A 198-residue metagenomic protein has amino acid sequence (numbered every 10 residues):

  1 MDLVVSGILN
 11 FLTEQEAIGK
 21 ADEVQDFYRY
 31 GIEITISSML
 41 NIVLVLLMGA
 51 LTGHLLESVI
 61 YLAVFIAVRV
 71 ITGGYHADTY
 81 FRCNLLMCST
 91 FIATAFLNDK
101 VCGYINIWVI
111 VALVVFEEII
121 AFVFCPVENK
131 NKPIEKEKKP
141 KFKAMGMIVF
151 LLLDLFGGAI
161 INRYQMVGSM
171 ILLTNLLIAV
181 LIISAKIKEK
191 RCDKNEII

Functional and structural regions predicted by a protein language model:
M1-I32: N-terminal juxtamembrane cytosolic/stromal segments of multi-pass membrane proteins
M48-A63, W108-F116: Structural signature of hydrophobic alpha-helical transmembrane segments
F65-A77, V123-P133, K186: C-terminal ends of transmembrane helices
V70-L86, I92-A93, L97: Interfacial aromatic-anchored transmembrane helix boundaries in multi-pass membrane proteins
T79-S89, I107-V114, K136-K143: Cytoplasmic-side transmembrane-helix entry/capping segments in multi-pass membrane proteins
T94-I107, I148-Q165: Hydrophobic alpha-helical transmembrane segments in multi-pass integral membrane proteins
V127-F150: Membrane-helix boundary/juxtamembrane motif in polytopic membrane proteins
G168-I183: Small-residue-rich transmembrane alpha-helices that serve as helix-helix interface/gating elements in multipass
